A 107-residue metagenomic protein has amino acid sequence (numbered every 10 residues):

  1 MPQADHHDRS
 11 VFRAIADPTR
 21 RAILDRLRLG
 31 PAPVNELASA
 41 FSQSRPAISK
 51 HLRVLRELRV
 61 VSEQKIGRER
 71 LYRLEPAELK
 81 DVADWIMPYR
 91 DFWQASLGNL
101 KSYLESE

Functional and structural regions predicted by a protein language model:
P2, H6-P46, E69-K80, D84: N-terminal helix-turn-helix DNA-binding core of bacterial DNA-binding proteins
D25, K50-R53: Base-recognition residues in the alpha-helical recognition helix of bacterial helix-turn-helix
S39, R53, E57: Residue-level detection of the helix-turn-helix DNA-binding "recognition helix"
R56-R73: Beta-hairpin "wing" of winged helix-turn-helix
L79-Y103: C-terminal structural segments of small proteins and small subunits
